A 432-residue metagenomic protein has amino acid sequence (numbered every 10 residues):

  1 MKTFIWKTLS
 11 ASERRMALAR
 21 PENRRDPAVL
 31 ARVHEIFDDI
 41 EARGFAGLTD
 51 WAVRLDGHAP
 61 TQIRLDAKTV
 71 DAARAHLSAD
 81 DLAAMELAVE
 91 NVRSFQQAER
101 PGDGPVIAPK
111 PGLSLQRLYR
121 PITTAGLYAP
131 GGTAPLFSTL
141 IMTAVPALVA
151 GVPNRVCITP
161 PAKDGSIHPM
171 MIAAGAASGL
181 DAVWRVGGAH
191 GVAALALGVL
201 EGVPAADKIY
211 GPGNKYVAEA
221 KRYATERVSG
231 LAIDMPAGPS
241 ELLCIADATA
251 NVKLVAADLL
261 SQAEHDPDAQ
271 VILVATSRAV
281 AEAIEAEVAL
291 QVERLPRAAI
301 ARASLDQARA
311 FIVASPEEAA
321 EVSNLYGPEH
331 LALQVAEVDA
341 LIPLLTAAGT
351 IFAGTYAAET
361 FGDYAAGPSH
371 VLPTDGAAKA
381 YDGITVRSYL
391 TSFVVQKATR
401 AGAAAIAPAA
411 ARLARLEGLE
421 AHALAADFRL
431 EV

Functional and structural regions predicted by a protein language model:
M1-T123: N-terminal Rossmann-like NAD(P)+-binding subdomain of aldehyde/semialdehyde dehydrogenases
K2-T8, A182-G187, A310-S315: Short acidic-hydrophobic, aromatic-tinged amphipathic segments that line or gate anion-handling sites
P101-I107, A206, A232, A269-V274 (+3 more regions): Flexible, glycine/charged-enriched surface loops at secondary-structure junctions
V106-A173: Conserved small-residue-rich beta-alpha loop and adjacent elements that most often cradle the phosphate/pyrophosphate
G179-Q270: Conserved NAD(P)+-binding/catalytic subdomain of aldehyde/semialdehyde dehydrogenases
S261, H265, L273-A348: A glycine- and small/hydrophobic-rich beta-loop-beta segment that serves as a flexible "lid/hinge" or phosphate-binding
N324-V432: C-terminal core of ALDH-fold dehydrogenases
